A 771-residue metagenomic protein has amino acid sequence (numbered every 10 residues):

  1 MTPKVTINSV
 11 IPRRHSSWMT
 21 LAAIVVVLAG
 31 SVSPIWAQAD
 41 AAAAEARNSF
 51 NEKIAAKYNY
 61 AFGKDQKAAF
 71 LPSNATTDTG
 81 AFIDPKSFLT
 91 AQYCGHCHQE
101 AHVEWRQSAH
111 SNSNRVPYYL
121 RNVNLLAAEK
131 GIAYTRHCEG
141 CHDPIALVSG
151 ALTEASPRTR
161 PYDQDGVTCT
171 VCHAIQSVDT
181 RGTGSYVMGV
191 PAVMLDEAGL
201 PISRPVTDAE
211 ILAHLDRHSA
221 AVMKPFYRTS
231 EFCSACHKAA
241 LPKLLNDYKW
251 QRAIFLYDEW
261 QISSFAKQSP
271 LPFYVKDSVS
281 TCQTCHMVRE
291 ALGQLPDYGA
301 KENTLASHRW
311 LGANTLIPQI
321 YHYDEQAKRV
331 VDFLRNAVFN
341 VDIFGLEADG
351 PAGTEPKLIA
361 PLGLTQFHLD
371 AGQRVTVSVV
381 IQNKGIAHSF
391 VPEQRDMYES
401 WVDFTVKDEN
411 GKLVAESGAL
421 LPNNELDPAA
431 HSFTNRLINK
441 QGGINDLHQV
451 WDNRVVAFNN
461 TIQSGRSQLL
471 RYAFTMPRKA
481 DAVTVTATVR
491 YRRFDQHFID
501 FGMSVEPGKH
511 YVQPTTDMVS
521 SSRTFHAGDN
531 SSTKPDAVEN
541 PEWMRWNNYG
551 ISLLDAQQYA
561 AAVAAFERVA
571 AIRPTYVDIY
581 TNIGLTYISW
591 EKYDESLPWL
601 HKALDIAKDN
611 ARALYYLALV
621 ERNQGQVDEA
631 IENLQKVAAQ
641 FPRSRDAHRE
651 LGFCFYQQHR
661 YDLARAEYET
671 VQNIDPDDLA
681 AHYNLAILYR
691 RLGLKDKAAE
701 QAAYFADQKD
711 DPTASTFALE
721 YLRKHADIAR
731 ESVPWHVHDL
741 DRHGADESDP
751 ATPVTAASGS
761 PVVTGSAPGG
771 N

Functional and structural regions predicted by a protein language model:
A39-P85, A101-Y134, G150-S464, L470-K479 (+2 more regions): Primarily the internal scaffold of c-type cytochrome electron-transfer domains, especially repeated/multiheme c-type
W543, V577-D578, A611-R612, R645-D646 (+2 more regions): Helix-start (N-cap) detector for alpha-helical repeat units in TPR-like alpha-solenoids, especially tetratricopeptide
A556-R568, T575, S589-D605, D609-R612 (+4 more regions): Structural signature of tandem alpha-helical TPR/SEL1-like repeats, specifically the intra-repeat loop/turn
N673, L679, Y683-A714: TPR/TPR-like (Sel1-like) alpha-helical repeat modules
A699-N771: Terminal, low-structured helical/coil segments at or just beyond the last alpha-helical repeat
